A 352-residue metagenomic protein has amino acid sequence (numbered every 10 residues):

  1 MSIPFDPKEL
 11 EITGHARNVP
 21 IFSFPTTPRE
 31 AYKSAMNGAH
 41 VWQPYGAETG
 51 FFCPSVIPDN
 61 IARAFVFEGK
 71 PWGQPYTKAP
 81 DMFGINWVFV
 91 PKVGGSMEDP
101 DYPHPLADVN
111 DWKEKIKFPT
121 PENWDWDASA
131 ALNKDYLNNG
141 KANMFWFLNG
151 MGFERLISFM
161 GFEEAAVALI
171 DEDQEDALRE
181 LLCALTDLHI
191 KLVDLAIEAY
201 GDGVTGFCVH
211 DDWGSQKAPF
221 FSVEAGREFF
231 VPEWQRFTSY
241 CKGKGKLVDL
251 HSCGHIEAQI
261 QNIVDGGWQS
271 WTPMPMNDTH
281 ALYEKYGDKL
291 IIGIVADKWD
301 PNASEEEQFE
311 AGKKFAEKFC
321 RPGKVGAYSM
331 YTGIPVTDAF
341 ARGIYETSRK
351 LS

Functional and structural regions predicted by a protein language model:
M1-A47, F51, K117-S352: Active-site loop segments of alpha/beta catalytic cores
D6, F22, G46, V56 (+4 more regions): Intrinsically disordered, low-complexity segments enriched in proline/serine/threonine
G38-P44, E48-K78: Segments that shape or occlude catalytic/ligand-binding pockets
V93-K134: A gly/proline- and charged-residue-enriched helix-loop-helix capping module
